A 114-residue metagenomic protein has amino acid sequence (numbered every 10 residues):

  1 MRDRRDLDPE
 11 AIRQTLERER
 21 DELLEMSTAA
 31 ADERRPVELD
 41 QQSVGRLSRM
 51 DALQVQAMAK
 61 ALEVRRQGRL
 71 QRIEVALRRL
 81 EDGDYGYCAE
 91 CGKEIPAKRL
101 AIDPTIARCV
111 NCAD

Functional and structural regions predicted by a protein language model:
M1-D82, I102: Interaction interfaces in information-processing and related assembly proteins
G86-A89, A107: Cys/His-enriched microdomains
E90-C91, N111: Short, cysteine/histidine-rich loop/knuckle motifs that typically chelate Zn2+
E94: Cys/His-rich metal-chelating microdomains
A97-A101: Short, non-ligating residues that shape and space the ligands of small metal-coordination modules and catalytic
D103-D114: Cysteine-rich micro-motifs
